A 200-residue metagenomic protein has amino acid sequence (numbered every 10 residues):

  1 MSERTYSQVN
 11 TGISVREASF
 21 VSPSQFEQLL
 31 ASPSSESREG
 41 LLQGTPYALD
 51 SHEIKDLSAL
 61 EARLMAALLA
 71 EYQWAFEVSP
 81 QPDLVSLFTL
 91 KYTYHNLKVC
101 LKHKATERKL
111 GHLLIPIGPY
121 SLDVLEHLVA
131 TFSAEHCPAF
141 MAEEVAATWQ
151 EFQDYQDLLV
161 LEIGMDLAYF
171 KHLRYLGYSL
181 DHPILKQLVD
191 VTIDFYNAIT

Functional and structural regions predicted by a protein language model:
M1-T200: N-terminal domain-start signal
